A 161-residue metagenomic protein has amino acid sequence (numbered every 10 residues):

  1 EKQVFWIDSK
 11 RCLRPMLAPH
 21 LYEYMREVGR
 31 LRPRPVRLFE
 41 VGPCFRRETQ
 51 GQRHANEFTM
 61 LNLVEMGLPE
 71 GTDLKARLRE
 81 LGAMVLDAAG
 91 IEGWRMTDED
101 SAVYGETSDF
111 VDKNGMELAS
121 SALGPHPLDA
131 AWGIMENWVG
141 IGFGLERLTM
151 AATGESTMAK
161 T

Functional and structural regions predicted by a protein language model:
E1-T161: TRNA-recognition modules of translation machinery and tRNA-sensing kinases, especially anticodon-binding
